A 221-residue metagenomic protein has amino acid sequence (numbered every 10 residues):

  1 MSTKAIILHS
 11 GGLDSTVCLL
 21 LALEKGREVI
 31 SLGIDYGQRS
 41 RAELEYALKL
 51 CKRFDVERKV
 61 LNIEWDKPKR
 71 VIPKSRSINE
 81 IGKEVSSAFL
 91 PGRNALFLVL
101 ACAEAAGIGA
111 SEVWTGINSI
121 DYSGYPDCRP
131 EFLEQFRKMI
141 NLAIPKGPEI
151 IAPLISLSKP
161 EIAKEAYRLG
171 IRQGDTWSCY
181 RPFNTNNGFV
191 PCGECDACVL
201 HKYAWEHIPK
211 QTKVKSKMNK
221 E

Functional and structural regions predicted by a protein language model:
M1-G170, S216-M218: ATP-dependent adenylation/nucleotidyltransferase module used to activate substrates
V99, D175-P182, N186-Y203: Local cysteine-cluster metal-coordination motifs and their immediate loop/turn environment, predominantly Fe-S cluster
A204-K213: Short cysteine/histidine-rich zinc-coordinating motifs and their immediately flanking basic loops
